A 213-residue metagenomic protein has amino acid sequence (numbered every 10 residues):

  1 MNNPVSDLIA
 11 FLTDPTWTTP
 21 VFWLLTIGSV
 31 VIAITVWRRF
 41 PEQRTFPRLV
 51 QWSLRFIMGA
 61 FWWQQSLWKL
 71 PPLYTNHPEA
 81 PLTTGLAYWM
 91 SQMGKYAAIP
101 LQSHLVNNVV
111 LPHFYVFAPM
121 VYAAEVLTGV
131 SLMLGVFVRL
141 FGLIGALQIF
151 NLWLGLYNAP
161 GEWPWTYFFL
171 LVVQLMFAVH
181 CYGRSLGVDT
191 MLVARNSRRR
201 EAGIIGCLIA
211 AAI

Functional and structural regions predicted by a protein language model:
M1-Y96, L101-A123, L134-I213: Extended, low-polarity transmembrane helix blocks
L127-S131: Transmembrane-helix motifs of polytopic, lipid-linked glycan transferases
